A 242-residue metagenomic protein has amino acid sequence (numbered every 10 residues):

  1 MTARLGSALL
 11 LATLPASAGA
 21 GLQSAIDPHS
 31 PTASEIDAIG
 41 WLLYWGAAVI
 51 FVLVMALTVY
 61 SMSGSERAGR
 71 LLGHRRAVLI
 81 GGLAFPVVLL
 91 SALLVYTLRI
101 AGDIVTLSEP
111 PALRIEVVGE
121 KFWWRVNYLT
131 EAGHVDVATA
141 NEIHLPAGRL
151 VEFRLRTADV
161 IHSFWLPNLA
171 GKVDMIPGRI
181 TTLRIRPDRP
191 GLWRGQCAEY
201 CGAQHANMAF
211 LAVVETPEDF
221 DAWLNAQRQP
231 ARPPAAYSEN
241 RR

Functional and structural regions predicted by a protein language model:
M1-G21: N-terminal secretory/membrane targeting signals
M1-T2, V59, R75: Poly-acidic low-complexity segments
L9, A48, V52, L83 (+1 more regions): Alpha-helical transmembrane spans of integral membrane proteins, capturing the lipid-embedded, hydrophobic core of TM
G19-G40, M62-R242: Non-transmembrane, membrane-proximal soluble domains of secreted or membrane proteins
S34-L53: Membrane-entry segments of alpha-helical transmembrane domains in multi-pass membrane proteins
F51-S65: Alpha-helical transmembrane segments
